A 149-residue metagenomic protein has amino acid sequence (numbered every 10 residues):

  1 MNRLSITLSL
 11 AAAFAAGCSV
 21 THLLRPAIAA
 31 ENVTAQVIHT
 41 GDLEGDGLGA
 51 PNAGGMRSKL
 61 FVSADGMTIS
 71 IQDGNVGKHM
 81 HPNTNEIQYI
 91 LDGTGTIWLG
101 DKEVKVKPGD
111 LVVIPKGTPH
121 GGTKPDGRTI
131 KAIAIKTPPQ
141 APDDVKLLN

Functional and structural regions predicted by a protein language model:
M1-L10: Bacterial N-terminal signal peptides that target proteins for export
S9-S19: Bacterial N-terminal signal peptides
G17-I71, K78, L147-N149: A short, N-terminal "cap"/entry segment at the start of jelly-roll beta-barrel domains of the cupin/DSBH fold
I71-Q72, P82-L99: Short, conserved beta-strand element in jelly-roll/cupin
G77-N83, T118: Histidine-centered catalytic micro-motifs
T94-T96, E103, P119, T129: Structural motif
K102-K116: Short acidic-glycine-tyrosine-enriched beta hairpin
K116-D143: Ligand-binding loop in jelly-roll beta-barrel domains
